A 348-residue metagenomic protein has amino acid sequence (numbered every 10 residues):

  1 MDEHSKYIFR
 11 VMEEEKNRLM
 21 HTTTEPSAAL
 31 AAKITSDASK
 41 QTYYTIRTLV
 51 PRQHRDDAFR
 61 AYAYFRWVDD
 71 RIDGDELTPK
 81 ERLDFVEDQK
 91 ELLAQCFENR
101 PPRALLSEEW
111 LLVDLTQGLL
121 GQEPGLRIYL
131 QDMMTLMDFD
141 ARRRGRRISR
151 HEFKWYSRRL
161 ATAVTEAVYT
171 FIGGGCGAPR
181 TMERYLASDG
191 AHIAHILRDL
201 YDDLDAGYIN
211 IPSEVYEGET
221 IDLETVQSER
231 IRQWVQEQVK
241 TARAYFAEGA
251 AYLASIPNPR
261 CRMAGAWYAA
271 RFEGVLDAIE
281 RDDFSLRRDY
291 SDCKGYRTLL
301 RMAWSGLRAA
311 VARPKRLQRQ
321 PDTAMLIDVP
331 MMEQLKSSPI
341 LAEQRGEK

Functional and structural regions predicted by a protein language model:
M1-G190, D202-K348: Catalytic cores of Mg2+-dependent Asp-rich isoprenoid enzymes
I196: Divalent-cation
